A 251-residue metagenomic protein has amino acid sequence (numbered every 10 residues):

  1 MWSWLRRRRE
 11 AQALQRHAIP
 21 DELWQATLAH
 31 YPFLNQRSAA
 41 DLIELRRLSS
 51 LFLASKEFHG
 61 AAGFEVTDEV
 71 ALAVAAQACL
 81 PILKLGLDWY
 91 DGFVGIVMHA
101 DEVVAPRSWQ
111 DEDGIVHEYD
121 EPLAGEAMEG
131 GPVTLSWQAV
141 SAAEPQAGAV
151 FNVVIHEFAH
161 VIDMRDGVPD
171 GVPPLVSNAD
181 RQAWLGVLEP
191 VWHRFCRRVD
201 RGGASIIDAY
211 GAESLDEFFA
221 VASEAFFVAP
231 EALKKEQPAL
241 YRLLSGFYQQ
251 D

Functional and structural regions predicted by a protein language model:
M1-E22: Charged, compositionally biased N-terminal leader segments and the immediate start of the first structured element
A11-L14, L23, A29-P32, F52-F58 (+3 more regions): Metalloprotease/metallohydrolase-associated module, dominated by Zn2+-dependent proteases
P32-F52: Acidic, metal/ion-handling microdomains and their immediate structural contexts
S38, A149-R165, A220: Active-site recognition of the HExxH zinc-binding catalytic motif
H59-A71: Short, charged early-sequence alpha-helical segments and their helix-coil boundaries
